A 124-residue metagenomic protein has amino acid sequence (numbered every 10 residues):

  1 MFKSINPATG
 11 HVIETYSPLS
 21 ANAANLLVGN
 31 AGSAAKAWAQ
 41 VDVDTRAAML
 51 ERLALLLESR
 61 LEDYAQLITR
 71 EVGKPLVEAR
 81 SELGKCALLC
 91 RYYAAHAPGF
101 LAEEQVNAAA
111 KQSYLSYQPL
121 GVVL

Functional and structural regions predicted by a protein language model:
M1-Y114: N-terminal Rossmann-like NAD(P)+-binding subdomain of aldehyde/semialdehyde dehydrogenases
A87, L120-G121: Structural motif
L115-P119: Solvent-exposed alpha-helices and their adjacent loops that cap or buttress functional pockets in soluble metabolic
